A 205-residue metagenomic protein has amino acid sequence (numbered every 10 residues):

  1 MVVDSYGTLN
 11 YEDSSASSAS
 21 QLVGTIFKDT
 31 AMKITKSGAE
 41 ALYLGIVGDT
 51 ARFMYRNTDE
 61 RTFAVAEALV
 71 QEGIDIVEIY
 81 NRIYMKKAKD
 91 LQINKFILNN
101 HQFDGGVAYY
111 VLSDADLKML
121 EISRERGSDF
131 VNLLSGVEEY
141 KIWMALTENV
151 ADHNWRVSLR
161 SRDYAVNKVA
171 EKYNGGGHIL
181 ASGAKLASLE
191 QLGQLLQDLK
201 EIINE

Functional and structural regions predicted by a protein language model:
M1-V65: Short alpha-helices
G48-E205: Hydrophobic helix-and-loop "lid/oligomerization" segment in the mid-to-C-terminal part of catalytic domains
